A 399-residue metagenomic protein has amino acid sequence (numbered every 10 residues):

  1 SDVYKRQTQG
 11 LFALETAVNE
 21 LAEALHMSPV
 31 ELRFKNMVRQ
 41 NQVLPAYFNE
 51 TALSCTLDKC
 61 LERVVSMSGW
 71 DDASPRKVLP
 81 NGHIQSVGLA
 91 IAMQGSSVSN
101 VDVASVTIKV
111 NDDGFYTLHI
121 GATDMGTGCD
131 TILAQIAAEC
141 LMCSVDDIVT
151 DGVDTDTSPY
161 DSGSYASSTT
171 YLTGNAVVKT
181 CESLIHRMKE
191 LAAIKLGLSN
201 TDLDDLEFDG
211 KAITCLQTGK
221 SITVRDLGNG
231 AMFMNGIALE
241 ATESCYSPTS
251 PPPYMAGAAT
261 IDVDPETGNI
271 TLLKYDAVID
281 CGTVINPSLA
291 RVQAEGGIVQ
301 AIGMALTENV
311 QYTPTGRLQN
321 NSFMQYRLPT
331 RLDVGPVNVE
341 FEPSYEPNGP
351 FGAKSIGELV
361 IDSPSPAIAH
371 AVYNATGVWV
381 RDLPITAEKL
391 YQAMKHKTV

Functional and structural regions predicted by a protein language model:
S1, T8-A90, Q94, I136-V399: C-terminal catalytic domains of large/alpha subunits in multi-subunit enzymes
Y4-Q7, L118: Hydrophobic Val/Ile/Leu positions in short beta-strands of Rossmann-like dinucleotide-binding domains
V87-D112, I120, T127: Conserved beta-alpha junction segments in alpha/beta enzyme cores
D112-D113, G210: Residue-level signal for tight coil/turn positions that link beta-strands
F115-I120, L272-K274: Short, aliphatic-rich beta-strand segments
C129-I136: Thiamine diphosphate
